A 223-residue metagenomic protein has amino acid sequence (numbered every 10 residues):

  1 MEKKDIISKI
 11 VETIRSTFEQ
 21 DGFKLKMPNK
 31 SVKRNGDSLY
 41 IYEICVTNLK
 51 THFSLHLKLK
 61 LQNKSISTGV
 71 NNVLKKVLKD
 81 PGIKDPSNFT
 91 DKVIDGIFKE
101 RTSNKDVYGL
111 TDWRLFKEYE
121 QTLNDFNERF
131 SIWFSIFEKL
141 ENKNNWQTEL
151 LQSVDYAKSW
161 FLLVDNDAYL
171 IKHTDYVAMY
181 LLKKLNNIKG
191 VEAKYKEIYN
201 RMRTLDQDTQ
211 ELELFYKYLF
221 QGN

Functional and structural regions predicted by a protein language model:
E2-I7, K33-N223: Intrinsically disordered, low-complexity regulatory regions enriched in serine/threonine/proline and acidic residues
K3-M27: Amphipathic alpha-helical segments
L25-N35: Long, charged, glycine-rich C-terminal linkers/tails
